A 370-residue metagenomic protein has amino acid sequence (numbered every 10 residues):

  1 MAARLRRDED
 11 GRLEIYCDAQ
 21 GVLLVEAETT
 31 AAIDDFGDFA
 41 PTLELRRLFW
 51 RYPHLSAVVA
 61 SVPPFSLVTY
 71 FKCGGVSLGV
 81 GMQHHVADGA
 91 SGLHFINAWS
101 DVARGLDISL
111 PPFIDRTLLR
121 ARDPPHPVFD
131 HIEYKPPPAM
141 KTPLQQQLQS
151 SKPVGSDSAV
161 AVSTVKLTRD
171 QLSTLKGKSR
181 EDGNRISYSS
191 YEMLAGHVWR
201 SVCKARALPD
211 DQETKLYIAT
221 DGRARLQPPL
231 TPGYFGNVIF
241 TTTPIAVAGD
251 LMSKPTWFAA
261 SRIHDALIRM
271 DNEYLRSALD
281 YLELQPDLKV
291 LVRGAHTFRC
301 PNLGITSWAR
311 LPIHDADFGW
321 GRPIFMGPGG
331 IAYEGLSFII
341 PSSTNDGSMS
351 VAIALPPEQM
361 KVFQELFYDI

Functional and structural regions predicted by a protein language model:
M1-P143, S151-A219, R223-Y234, V247 (+2 more regions): Non-catalytic N-terminal regions of enzymes
G236-I239: Extracellular beta-rich globular recognition domains, centered on the fibrinogen C-terminal
R269, E273, Y281-D287: C-terminal anion-handling pockets and recognition modules
A278: Catalytic core of tubulin tyrosine ligase-like
